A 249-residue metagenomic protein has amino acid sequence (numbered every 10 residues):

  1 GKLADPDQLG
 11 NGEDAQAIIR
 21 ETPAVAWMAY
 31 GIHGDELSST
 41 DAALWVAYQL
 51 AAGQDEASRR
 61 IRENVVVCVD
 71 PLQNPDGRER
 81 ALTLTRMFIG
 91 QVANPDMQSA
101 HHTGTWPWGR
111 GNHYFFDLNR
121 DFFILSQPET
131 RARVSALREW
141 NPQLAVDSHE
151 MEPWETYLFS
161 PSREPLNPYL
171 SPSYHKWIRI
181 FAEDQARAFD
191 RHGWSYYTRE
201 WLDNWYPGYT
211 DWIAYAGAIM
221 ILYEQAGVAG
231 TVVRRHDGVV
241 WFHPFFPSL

Functional and structural regions predicted by a protein language model:
G1-P6, E13-P23, A42-V46, R59-L125 (+3 more regions): Surface-exposed loop and adjacent secondary-structure segments within mature catalytic domains
A17-S38: Short HxH-centered metal-ligating active-site micro-motif
W27, Q143-D147, M220: Short glycine-aspartate micro-motif
A29-E36, N119-F123, S171-H175: Second-shell loop/turn segments in exported
G34-Y48: Metal-associated gating/positioning segment near the N- to mid-region
Q127-E129, G193, G227: Metal-centered catalytic cores of metalloenzymes
R131-E155, K176-W205: Active-site-adjacent substrate-binding region of metalloamidase/peptidase-like peptide-processing proteins
